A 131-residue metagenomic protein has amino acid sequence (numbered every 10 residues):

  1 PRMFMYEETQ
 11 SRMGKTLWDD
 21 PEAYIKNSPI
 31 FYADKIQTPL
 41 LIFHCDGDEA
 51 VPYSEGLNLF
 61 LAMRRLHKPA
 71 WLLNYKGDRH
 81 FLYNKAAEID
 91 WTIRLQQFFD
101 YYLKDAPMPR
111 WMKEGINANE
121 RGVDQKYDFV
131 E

Functional and structural regions predicted by a protein language model:
P1-E131: Active-site-proximal cap/loop segments of hydrolase catalytic domains
